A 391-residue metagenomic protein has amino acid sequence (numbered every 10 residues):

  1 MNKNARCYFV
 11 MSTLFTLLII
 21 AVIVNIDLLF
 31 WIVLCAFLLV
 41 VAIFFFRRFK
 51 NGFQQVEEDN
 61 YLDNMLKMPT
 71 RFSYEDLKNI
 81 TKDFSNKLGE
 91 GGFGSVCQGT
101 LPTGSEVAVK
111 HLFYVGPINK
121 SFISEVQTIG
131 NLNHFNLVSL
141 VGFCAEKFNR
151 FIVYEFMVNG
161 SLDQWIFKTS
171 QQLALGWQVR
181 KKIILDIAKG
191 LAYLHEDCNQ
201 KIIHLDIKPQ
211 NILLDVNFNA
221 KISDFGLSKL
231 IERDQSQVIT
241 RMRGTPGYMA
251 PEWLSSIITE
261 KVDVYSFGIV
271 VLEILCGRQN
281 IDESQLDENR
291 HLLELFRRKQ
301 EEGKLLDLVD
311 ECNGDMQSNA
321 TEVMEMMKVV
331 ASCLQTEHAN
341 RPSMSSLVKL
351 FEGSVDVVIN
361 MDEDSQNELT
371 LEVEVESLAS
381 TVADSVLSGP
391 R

Functional and structural regions predicted by a protein language model:
N2-I23, W31-L34, L38, V107 (+3 more regions): Intrinsically disordered, low-complexity cytosolic regulatory tails and linkers adjacent to catalytic/signaling modules
N2-M65, D163-F167, I184, E232 (+4 more regions): Terminal membrane/secretory targeting segments in land-plant proteins
S85-V96: Protein kinase glycine-rich loop
C97-Y114, S139: Glycine-rich ATP phosphate-binding loop
F122-Q127: Regulatory alphaC helix of protein kinase catalytic domains
V141-F148, V158: Short beta-strand micro-motifs within the conserved protein kinase catalytic domain, predominantly in the N-lobe
